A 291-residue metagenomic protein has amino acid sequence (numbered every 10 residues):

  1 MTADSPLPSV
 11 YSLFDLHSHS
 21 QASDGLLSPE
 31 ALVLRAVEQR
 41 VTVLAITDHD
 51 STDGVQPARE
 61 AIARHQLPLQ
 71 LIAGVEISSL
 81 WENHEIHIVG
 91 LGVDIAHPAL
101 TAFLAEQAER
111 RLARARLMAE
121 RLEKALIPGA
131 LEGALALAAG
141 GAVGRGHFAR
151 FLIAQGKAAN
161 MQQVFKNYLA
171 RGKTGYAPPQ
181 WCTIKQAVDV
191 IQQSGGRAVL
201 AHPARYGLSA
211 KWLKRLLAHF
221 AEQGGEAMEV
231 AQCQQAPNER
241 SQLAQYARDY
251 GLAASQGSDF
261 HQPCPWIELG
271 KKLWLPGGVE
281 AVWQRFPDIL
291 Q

Functional and structural regions predicted by a protein language model:
M1-H84, Y168-A170, T183-D189, S194-P265 (+1 more regions): An N-terminally biased module of ancient metal coordination in phosphate/nucleic-acid-related enzymes
T2, A61-A218, G278-E280: Extended substrate/RNA-proximal surfaces in nucleic-acid metabolism proteins
S20, H97, G144, A236 (+2 more regions): Alpha-helix initiation/capping motif
S258-Q291: Catalytic core of soluble alpha/beta enzymes
